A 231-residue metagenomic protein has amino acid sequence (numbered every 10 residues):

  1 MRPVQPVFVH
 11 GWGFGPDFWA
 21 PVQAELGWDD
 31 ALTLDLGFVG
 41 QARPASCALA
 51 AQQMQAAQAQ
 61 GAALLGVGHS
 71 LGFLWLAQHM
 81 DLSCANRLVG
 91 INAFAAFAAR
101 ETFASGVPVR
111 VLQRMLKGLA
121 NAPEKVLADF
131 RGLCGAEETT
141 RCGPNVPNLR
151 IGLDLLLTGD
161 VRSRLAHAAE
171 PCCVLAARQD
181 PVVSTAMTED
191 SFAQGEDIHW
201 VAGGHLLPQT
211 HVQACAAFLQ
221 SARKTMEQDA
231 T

Functional and structural regions predicted by a protein language model:
R2-P44: Conserved HGGG/HGGXW glycine-rich cap/lid loop of the alpha/beta-hydrolase fold
V67-L76: Gly/Ala-rich beta-loop-alpha elbow adjacent to hydrolase catalytic centers
D81-G118, V146, I151-L157, V161: Flexible "cap/lid" loop of the alpha/beta hydrolase fold
G118-R164: Conserved alpha/beta-hydrolase catalytic His-Asp/Glu region
H167-A168, V174-A176, D180: Short beta-strand/loop motif that positions the catalytic acidic residue of the alpha/beta-hydrolase fold
E170, V183-Q194, V212: Short alpha-helix in the alpha/beta-hydrolase fold that links the catalytic acid
R178-V183, H205-L206: Acidic catalytic loop of the alpha/beta-hydrolase fold
G203-A216: Catalytic histidine-centered segment of alpha/beta-hydrolase-like enzymes
